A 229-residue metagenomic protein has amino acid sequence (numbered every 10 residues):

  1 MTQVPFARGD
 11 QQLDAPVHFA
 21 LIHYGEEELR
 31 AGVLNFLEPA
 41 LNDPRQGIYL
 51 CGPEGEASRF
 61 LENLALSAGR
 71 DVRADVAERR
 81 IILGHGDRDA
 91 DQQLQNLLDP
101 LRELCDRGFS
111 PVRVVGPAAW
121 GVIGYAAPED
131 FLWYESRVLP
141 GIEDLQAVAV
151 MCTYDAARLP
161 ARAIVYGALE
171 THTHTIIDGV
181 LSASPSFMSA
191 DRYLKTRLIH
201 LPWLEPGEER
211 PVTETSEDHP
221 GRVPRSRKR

Functional and structural regions predicted by a protein language model:
M1-R229: Non-catalytic regulatory/interaction regions at protein termini and inter-domain linkers
